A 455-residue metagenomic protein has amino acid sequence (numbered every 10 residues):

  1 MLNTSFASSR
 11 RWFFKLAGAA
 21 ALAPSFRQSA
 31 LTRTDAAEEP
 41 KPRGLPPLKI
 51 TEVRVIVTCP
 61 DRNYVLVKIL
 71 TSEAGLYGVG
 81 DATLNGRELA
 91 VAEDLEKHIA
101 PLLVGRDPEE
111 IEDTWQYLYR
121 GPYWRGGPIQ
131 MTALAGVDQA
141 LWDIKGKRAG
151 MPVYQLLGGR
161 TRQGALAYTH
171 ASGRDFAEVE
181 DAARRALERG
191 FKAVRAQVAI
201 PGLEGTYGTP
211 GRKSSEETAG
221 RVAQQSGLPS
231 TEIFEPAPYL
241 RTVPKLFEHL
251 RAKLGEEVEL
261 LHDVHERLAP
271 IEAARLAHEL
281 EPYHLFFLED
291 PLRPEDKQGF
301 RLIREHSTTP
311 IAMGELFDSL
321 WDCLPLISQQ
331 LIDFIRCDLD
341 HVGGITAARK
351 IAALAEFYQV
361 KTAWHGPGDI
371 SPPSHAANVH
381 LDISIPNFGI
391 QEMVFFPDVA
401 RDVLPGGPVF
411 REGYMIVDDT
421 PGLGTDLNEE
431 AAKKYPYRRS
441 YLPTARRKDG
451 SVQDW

Functional and structural regions predicted by a protein language model:
L2-A21: N-terminal secretory signal peptides and thylakoid transit peptides that target proteins across membranes
R27-P60, Y77: C-terminal segment of N-terminal export signals and the immediately downstream linker at the start of the mature
I50, G75, I99, V137 (+8 more regions): Conserved, mostly hydrophobic/aromatic
V65-E73, P408-F410: Short beta-strand elements
S72-E73, Y77-R148: Metal- or metallocofactor-binding catalytic centers and their adjacent structured scaffolds across diverse enzyme
K97-I99, D113, H278, H284-F287 (+1 more regions): Shared catalytic-loop signature of beta/alpha-barrel
G164-L302: Metal-dependent enolase-superfamily TIM-barrel catalytic cores that perform enediolate-based chemistry
L423-W455: Extended hydrophobic packing segments that form well-structured cores
